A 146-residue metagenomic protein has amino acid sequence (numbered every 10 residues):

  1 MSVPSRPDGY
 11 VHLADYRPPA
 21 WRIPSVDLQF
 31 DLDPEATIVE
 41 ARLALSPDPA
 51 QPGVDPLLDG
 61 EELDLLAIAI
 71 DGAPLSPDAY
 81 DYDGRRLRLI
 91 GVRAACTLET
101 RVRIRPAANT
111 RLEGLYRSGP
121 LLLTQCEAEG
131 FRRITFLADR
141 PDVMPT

Functional and structural regions predicted by a protein language model:
M1-T146: Acidic/His-enriched low-complexity segments
